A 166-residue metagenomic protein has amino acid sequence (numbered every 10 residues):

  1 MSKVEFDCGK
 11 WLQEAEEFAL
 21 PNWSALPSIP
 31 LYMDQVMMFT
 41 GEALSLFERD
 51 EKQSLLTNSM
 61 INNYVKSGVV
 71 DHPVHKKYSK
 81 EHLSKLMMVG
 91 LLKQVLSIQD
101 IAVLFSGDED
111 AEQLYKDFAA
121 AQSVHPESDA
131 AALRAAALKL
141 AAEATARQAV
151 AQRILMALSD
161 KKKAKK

Functional and structural regions predicted by a protein language model:
M1, E5, A132-A135: Short, structured coil/loop segments at alpha-helix boundaries
S2-S106: Basic helix-turn-helix/winged-helix DNA-binding cores and closely related short helical interaction motifs
L104-K166: Intrinsically disordered, low-complexity, charge-dense segments enriched in Lys/Arg and Glu/Asp interspersed
